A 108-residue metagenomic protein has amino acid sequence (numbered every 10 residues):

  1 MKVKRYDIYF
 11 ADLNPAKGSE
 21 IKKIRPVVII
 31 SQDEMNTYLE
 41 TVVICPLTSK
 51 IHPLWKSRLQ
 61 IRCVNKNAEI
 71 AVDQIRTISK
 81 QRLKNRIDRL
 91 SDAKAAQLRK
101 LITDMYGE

Functional and structural regions predicted by a protein language model:
M1-E108: Conserved functional hotspots at enzyme active or ligand-binding sites that engage polyanionic ligands
